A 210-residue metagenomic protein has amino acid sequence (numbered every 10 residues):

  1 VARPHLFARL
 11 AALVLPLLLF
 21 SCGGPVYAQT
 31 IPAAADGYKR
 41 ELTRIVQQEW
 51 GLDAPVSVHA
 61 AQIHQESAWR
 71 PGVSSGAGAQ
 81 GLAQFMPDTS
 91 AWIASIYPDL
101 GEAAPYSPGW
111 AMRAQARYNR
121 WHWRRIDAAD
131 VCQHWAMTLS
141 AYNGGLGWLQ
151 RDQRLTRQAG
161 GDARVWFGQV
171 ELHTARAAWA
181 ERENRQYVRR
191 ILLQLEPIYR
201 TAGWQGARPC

Functional and structural regions predicted by a protein language model:
A2-W50, P71: N-terminal export signals and maturation junctions of secreted/periplasmic proteins
C22-E41, D88-R117, W121-C210: Non-catalytic cell-wall polysaccharide-engagement segments
V46-A54, D127-D130: Short, charged helix-capping/linker segments at alpha-helix termini
G51-P55, G76, E181-N184: Extracellular/periplasmic catalytic domains that process cell-envelope and extracellular macromolecules
A54-H59, H64, A77-Q80, W135: Extracytoplasmic
H64-T89, G145, I191: Cell-wall polysaccharide-cleaving catalytic domain and substrate-binding groove, primarily in peptidoglycan/chitin
